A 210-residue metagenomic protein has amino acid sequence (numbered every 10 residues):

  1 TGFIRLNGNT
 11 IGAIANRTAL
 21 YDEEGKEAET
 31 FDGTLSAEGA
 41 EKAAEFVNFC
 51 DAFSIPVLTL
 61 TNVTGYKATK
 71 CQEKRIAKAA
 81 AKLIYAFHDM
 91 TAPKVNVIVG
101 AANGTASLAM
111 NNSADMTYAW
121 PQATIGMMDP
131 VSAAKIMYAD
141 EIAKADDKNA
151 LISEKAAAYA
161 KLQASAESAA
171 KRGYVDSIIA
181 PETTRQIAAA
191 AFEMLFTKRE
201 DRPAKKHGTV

Functional and structural regions predicted by a protein language model:
T1-V210: Ligand-binding clefts of soluble mixed alpha/beta catalytic domains
